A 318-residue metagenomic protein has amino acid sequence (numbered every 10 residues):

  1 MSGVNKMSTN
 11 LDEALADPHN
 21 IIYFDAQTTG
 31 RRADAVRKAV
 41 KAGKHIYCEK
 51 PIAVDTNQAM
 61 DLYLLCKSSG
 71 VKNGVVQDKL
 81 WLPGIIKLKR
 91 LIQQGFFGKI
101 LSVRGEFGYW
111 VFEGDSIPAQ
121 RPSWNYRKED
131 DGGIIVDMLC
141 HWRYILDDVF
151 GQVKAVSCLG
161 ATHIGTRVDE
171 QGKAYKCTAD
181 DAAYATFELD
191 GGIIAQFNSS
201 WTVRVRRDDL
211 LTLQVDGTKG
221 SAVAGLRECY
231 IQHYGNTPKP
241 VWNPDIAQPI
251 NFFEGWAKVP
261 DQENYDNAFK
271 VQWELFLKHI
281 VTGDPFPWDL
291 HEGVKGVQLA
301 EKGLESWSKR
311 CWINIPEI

Functional and structural regions predicted by a protein language model:
M1-S2: N-terminal Rossmann-like dinucleotide-binding module
K6-A16: Short acidic low-complexity segments
I22, T28, A33-L80, G95: Beta-strand-loop-alpha-helix segment that lines the small-molecule cofactor/substrate pocket of alpha/beta enzymes
D25-A26, L189, I193, N198 (+1 more regions): Short, well-ordered coil/turn residues at beta-beta hairpins and beta-strand->alpha-helix junctions within
V71, G98, S102, E305-I318: C-terminal capping/lid region of NAD(P)-dependent oxidoreductase domains
K79-C177, R310: Predominantly a Rossmann-like dinucleotide-binding segment in NAD(P)-dependent oxidoreductases
C140, S199-R206, N264: Glycine-rich phosphate/pyrophosphate-binding beta-alpha loops
G165-Q171, Y175-K176, Y184, E188-L189 (+3 more regions): C-terminal glycine/acidic-rich active-site capping loop/insertion
